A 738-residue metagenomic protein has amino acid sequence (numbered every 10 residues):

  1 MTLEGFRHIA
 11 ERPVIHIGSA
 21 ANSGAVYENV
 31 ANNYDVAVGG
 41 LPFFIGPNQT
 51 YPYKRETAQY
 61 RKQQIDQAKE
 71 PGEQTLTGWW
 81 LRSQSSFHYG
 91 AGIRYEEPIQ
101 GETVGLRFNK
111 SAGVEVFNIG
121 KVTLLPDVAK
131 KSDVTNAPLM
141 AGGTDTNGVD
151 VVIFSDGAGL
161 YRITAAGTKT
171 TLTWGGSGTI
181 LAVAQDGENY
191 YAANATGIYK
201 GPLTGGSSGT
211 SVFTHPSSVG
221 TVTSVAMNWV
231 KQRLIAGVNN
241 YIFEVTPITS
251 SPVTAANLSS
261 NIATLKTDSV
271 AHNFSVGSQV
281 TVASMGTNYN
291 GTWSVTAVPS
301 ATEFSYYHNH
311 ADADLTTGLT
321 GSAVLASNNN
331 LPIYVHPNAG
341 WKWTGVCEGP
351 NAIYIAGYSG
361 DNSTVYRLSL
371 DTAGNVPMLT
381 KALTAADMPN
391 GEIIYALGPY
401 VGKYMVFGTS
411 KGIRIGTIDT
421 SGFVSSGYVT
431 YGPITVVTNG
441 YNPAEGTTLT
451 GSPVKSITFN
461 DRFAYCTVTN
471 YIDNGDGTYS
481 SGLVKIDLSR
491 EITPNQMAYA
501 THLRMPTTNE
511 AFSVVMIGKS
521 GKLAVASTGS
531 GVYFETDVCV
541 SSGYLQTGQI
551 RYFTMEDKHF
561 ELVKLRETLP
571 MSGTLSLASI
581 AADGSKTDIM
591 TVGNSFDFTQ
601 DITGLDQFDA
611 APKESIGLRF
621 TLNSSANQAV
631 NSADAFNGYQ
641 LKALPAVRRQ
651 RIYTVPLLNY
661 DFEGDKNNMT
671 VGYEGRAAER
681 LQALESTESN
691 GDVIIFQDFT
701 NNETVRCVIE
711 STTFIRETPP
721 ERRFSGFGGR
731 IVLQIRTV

Functional and structural regions predicted by a protein language model:
T2-F43, G201, V245-P247, P494-M497 (+1 more regions): Non-cytosolic beta-sandwich-type ligand-binding/adhesion modules
T2-S211, H215, S224-A226, K231-R233 (+11 more regions): N-terminal beta-propeller domains
F213-S218, S327-P337, L379-N390, Y428-L449 (+1 more regions): Surface-exposed loop and turn segments in beta-propeller and other repeat-based domains that flank or scaffold
I248-S327: Small/polar beta-strand repeat architecture
S426, Y431-T438, N442-G446, V540-M555 (+4 more regions): Short Trp-Ser/Thr-centered turn/loop motifs at beta-strand boundaries
T435-V454, I492-G518: Conserved blade-ending motifs and adjacent loop-strand segments that build the rim/top face of beta-propeller domains
A511-L545: Blade-level signature of beta-propeller repeat domains, shared across WD40, Kelch, NHL, RCC1 and BNR/Asp-box propellers
L605, A643-V738: Extracellular/virion structural assembly segments
